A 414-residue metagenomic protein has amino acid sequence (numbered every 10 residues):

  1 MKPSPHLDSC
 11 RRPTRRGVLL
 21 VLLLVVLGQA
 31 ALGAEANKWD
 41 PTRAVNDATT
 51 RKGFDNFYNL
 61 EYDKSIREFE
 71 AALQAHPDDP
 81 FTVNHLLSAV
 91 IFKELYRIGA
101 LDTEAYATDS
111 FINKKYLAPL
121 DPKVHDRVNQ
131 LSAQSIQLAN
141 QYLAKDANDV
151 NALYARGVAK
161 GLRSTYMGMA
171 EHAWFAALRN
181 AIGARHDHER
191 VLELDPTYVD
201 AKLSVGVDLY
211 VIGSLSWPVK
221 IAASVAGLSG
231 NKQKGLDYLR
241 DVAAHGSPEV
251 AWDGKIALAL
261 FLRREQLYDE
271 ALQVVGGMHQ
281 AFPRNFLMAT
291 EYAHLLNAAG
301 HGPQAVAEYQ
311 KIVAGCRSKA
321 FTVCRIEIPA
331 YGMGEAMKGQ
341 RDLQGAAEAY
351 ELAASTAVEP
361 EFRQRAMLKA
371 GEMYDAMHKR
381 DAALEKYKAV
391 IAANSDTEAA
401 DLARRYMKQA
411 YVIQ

Functional and structural regions predicted by a protein language model:
E35-K52, N56-E68, D78, A89-N148 (+3 more regions): Short coil/linker segments at helix-helix boundaries
N37, A376, L384-Q414: Terminal, low-structured helical/coil segments at or just beyond the last alpha-helical repeat
A72, Y142, V191, D241-V242 (+4 more regions): Canonical positions in the second alpha-helix
A75-D79, K145-D146, L194-D195, H245-E249 (+4 more regions): Short solvent-exposed coil/turn linkers within tandem alpha-helical repeat scaffolds
T82, A152, A201, W252-G254 (+5 more regions): TPR alpha-solenoid repeat register
R185, E189, G227-N231, L236 (+4 more regions): TPR/TPR-like (Sel1-like) alpha-helical repeat modules
